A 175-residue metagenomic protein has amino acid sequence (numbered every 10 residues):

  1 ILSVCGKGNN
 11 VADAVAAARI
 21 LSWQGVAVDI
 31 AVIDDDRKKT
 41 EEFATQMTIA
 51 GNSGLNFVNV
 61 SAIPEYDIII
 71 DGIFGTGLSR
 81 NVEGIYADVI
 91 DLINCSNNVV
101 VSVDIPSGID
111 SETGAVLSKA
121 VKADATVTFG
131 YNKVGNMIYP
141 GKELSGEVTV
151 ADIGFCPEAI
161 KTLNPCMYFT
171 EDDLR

Functional and structural regions predicted by a protein language model:
I1-I69, F74, S79-G84: A cross-family phosphate/adenosyl-ligand binding-site feature
Y66-R175: YjeF_N-associated NAD(P)HX repair module
